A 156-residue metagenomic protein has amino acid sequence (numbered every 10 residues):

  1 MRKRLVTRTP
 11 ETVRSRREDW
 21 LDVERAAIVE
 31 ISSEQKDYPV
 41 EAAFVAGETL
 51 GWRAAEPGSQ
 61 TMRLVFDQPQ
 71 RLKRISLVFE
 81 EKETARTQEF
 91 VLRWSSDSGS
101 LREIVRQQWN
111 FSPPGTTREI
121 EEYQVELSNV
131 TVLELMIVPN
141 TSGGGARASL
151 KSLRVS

Functional and structural regions predicted by a protein language model:
M1-D67, K82-T84: Disordered, acidic Ser/Thr/Pro-rich linker "stalks" and the adjacent N-terminal cap of the next globular domain
M62-R71, Q124-N129: Extracellular and analogous surface-interaction loops
Q70-K82, L135: A short beta-strand element within beta-rich, extracytoplasmic domains of secreted/secretory-pathway proteins
L72, V130-V132, L150: Core-facing hydrophobic residues within beta-strands of well-ordered domains
A85-S98: Short, surface-exposed beta-strand/strand-loop-strand elements in extracellular ectodomains
L101-V125: Extracellular carbohydrate recognition and processing domains and analogous Trp-centered ligand-binding platforms
L135-G144: Short beta-strand-plus-loop segments that form exposed binding edges in beta-rich domains
G143-S156: C-terminal interaction-tip segments
